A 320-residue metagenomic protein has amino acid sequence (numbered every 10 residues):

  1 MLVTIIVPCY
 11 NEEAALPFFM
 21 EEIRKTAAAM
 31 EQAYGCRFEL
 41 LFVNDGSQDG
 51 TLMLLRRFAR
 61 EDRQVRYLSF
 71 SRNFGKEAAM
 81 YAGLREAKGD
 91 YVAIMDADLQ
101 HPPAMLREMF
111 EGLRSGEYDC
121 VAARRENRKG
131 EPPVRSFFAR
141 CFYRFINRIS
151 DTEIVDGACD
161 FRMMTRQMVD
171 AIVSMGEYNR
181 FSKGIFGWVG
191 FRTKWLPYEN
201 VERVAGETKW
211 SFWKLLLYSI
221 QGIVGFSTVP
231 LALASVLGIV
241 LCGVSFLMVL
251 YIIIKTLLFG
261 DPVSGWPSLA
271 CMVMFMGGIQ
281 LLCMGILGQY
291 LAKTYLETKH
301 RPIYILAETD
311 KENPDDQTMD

Functional and structural regions predicted by a protein language model:
M1-E131: Structured catalytic core of nucleotide-sugar glycosyltransferases
I5, I23, G83, D98 (+7 more regions): Residue-level signature of catalytic and energy-coupling elements of molecular machines, predominantly ATP/GTP-dependent
N11-A14, Q100, A104, V173 (+3 more regions): Residues in soluble alpha-helical coiled-coils and helical-bundle/repeat scaffolds
K25, A29, R57, E61 (+7 more regions): Conserved amphipathic alpha-helical interaction elements at protein-protein interfaces in regulatory, energy-coupling
D45, R72, A97-L99, D151 (+3 more regions): Short, conserved catalytic or interaction motifs in soluble domains
F58, E86, G112, R148 (+3 more regions): Conserved catalytic core of Hanks-type protein kinase domains
Q64, F70-R72, K76-E86, Y91 (+3 more regions): Acceptor/aglycone-binding surface of glycosyltransferases and processive sugar-polymer synthases
R144, F181-D320: Hydrophobic helical membrane-anchoring modules
